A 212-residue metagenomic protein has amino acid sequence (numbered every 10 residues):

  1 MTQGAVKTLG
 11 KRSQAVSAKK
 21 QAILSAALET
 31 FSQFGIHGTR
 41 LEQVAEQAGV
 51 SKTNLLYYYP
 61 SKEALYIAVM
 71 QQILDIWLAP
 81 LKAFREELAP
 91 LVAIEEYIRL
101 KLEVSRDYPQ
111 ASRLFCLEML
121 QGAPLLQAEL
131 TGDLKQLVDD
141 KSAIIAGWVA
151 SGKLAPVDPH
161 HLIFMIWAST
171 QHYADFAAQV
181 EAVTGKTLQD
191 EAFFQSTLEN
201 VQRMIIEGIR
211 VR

Functional and structural regions predicted by a protein language model:
M1-K7, E103, D107, K135 (+2 more regions): C-terminal peripheral helix-coil segments that are non-catalytic and often amphipathic
K19-L28, V44, V69-I73, W77 (+1 more regions): Generic hydrophobic, amphipathic alpha-helix propensity
A22, T30-A64, A68: Helix-turn-helix
V69-E96, I144-G147: Amphipathic alpha-helical linker/stalk segments
K82-A111, P159-I166: Hydrophobic alpha-helical connector segments
V92, A128-D133, V149-M165: All-alpha amphipathic helical-bundle segments outside canonical DNA-binding/catalytic cores that form hydrophobic
I98-K101, F115-E118, I166, T170 (+1 more regions): Short alpha-helical scaffolding segments that buttress acidic/His motifs in well-ordered protein cores
R106-A128, F176-T184: Amphipathic alpha-helical segments used for helix-helix packing
